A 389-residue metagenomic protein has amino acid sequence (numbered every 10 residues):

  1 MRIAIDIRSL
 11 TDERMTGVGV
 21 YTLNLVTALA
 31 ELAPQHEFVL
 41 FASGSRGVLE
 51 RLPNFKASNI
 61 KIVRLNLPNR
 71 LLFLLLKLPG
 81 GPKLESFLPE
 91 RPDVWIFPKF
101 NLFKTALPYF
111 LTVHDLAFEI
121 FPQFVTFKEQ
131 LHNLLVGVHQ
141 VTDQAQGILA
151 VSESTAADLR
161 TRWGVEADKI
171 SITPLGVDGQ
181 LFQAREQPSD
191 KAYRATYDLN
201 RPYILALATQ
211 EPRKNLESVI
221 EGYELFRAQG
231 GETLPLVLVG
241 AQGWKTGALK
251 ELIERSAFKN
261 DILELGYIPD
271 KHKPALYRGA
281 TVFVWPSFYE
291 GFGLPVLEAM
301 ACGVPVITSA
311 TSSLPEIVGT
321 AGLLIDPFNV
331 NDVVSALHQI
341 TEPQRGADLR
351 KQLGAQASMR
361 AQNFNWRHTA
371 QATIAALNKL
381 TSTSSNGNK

Functional and structural regions predicted by a protein language model:
M1-K389: Carbohydrate transferase catalytic cores enriched for Leloir-type hexosyltransferases
